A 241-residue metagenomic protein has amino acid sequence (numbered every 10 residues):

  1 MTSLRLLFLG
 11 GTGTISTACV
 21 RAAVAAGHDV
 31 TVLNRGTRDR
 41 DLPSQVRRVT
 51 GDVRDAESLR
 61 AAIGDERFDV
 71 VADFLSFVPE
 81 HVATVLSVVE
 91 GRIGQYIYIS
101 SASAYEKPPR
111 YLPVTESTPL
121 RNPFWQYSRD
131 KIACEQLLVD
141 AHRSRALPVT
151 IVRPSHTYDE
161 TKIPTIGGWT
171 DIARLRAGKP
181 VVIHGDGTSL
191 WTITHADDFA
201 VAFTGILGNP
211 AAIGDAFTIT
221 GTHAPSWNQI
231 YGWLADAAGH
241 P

Functional and structural regions predicted by a protein language model:
L4-A26: N-terminal Rossmann NAD(P)H-binding glycine-rich loop of SDR-like oxidoreductase domains
L9, D159, H184-S189, F217-A224 (+1 more regions): Glycine-rich Rossmann NAD(P)(H)-binding loop
T50-F68, F77-L86: Conserved Rossmann-fold cofactor-binding substructure of NAD(P)-dependent oxidoreductases
S101-W125, D140-R145, K162: Active-site "gating" loop of Rossmann-like NAD(P)-dependent oxidoreductase/epimerase domains
L112-E135, T165-W169, T192-I193, A224: Short-chain dehydrogenase/reductase
E135-T161: Conserved beta-loop-beta element that borders a ligand/cofactor-binding pocket
A173-T194, I206, A211: A conserved pocket-lining segment of Rossmann-fold NAD(P)-dependent short-chain dehydrogenase/reductase
G205-P241: Mid/C-terminal beta-alpha module of Rossmann-like enzyme folds, strongest in SDR-family dehydrogenases/epimerases
